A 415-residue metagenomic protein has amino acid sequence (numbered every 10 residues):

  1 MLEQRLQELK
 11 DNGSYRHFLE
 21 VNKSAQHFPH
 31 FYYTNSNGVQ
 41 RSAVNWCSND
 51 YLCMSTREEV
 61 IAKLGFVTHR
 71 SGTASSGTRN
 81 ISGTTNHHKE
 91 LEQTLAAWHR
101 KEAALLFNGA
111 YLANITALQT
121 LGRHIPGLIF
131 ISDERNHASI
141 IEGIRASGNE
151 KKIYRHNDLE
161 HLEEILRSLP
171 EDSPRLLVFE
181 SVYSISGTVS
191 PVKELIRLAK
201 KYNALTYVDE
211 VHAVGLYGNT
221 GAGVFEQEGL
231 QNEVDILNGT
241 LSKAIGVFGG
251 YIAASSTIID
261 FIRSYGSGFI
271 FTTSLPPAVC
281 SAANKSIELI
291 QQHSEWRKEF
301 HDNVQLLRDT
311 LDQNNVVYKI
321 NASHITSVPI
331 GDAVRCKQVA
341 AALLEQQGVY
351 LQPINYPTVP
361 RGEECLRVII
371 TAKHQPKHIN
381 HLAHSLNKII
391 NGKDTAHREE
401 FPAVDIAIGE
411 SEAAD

Functional and structural regions predicted by a protein language model:
R5-S71, A204: N-terminal "arm"/small-domain region of PLP-dependent enzymes with the aminotransferase-like
D50, K152, H156-V208: Active-site phosphate-binding strand-loop segment of PLP-dependent enzymes
M54, E58, A62, F66 (+4 more regions): PLP-dependent enzyme catalytic core of the Aspartate aminotransferase-like
G77-S82, E92-T116: Short loop-beta-helix segment that forms the pyridoxal 5′-phosphate
L118-A138: Conserved PLP-anchoring active-site segment centered on the Schiff-base-forming lysine
T220, E226-F261: Active-site PLP attachment segment
S274-H293, E299, N303, D312-V317: Structural motif of enzymes handling amino- and sulfur-group chemistry
R297-R308, D312-G348, Y356, E363 (+2 more regions): Conserved PLP-binding catalytic core of the aspartate aminotransferase-like
